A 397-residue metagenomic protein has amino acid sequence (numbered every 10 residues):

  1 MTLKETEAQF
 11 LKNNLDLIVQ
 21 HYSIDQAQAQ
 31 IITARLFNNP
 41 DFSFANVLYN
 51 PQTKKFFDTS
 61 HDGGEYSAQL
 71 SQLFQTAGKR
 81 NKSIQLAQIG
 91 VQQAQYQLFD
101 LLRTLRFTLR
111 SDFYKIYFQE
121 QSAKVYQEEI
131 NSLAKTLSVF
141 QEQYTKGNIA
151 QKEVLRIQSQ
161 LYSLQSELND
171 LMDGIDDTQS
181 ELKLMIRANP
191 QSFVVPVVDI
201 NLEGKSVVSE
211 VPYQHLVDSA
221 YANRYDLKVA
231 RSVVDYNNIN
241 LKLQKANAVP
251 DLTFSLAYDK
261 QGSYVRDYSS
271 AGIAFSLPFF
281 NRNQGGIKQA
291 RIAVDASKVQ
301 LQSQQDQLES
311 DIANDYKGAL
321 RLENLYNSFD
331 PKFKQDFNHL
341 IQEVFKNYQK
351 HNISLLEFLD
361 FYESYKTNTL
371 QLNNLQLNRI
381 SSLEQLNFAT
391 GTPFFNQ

Functional and structural regions predicted by a protein language model:
M1-D41, N46, L73-F74, P190-D235 (+3 more regions): Bacterial Sec-pathway N-terminal export signals of envelope proteins
A8-I18, D25-P40, A68-Q85, Y96-R103 (+7 more regions): A glycine-/polar-enriched beta->alpha junction
V19-A34, L101, L105-Y126, K135 (+5 more regions): Amphipathic alpha-helical coiled-coil segments
S43-T76, S83, V197-E210, T253-Q289 (+1 more regions): Small/polar, glycine/serine/threonine/aspartate-rich low-complexity segments that form flexible
Q85-Q88, Q151-Q160, L355-E363: Short, charged, amphipathic alpha-helical segments
L98-S219, D315-G318, L322, Y365: Periplasmic alpha-helical coiled-coil/stalk elements that build and connect Gram-negative outer-membrane
L171, Y225-D226, L375: Metallo-beta-lactamase
E181-P190, Q300, E384-F395: Long amphipathic alpha-helical coiled-coil segments
